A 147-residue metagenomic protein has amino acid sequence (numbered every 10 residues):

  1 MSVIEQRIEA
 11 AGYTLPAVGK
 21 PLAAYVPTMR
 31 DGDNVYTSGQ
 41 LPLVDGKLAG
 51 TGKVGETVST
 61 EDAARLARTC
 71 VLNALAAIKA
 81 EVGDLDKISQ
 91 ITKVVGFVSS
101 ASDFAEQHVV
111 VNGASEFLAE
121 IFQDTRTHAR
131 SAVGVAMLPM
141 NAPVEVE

Functional and structural regions predicted by a protein language model:
M1-E147: Short, polar/acidic, helix-capping and beta-turn segments at strand->helix junctions that line the mouths
